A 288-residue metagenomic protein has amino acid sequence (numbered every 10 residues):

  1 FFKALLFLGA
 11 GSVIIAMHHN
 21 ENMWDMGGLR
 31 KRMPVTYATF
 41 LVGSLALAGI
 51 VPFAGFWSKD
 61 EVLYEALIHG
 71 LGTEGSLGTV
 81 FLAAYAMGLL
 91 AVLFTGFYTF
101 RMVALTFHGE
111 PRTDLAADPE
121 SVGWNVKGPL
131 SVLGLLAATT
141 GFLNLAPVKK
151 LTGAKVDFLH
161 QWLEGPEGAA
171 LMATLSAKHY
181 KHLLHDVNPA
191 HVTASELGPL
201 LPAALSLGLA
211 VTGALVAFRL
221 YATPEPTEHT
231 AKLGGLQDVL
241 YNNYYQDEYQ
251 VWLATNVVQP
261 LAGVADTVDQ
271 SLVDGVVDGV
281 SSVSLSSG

Functional and structural regions predicted by a protein language model:
F1-M23: Alpha-helical multi-pass transmembrane bundles of energy-transducing inner-membrane proteins
K3, F7, L82-D118, L145 (+2 more regions): Predominantly late transmembrane helices and immediately cytosolic-facing juxtamembrane segments
F7-A10, H19, K59-D60, G96-F100 (+3 more regions): Alpha-helical transmembrane segments of polytopic integral membrane proteins, especially the permease/helical cores
I14-M17, A46-F56, G88-R112, A137-L151 (+1 more regions): Transmembrane-helix bundle segments that line or gate the permeation/cavity pathway in multi-pass membrane proteins
I15-F53, G78-A91, D114-T140, G235-L240: Interfacial and helix-entry/exit segments of alpha-helical transmembrane bundles in multi-pass inner-membrane proteins
L29-G78, H108, G153-A170: Flexible glycine/proline-rich, aromatic-decorated loop/lid segments
S44-A48, G88, V92, L133-T140 (+3 more regions): Hydrophobic core segments of alpha-helical transmembrane domains in multi-pass membrane transport and ion-translocation
P147-L205, F218-G288: Aromatic-capped, Gly/Pro-kinked transmembrane alpha-helices
